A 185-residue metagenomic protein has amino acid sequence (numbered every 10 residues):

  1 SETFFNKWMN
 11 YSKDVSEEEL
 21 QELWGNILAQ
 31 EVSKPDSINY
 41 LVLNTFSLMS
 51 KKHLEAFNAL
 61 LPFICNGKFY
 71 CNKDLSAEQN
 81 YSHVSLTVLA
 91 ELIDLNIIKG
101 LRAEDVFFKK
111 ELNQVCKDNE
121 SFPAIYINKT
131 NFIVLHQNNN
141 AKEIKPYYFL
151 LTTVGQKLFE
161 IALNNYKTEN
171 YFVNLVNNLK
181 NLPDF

Functional and structural regions predicted by a protein language model:
S1-M49: Charged, alpha-helical interface segments at or near domain boundaries
E19-W24, H53-A56, V88: Residue-level detector of well-ordered alpha-helical segments, enriched for hydrophobic/aromatic packing positions
D36-S37, L54, N58, N66-K73 (+1 more regions): Short, solvent-exposed secondary-structure capping/transition elements
N39, A59-A90: Short acidic, hydrophobic short linear motifs in intrinsically disordered regions
F46-L54, S82: Amphipathic, non-membrane alpha-helical segments in soluble helical-bundle scaffolds
A77-I133: Short amphipathic alpha-helical interaction segments
K109-F172: Short, amphipathic alpha-helical interaction segments positioned at domain boundaries
Y171-F185: Eukaryote-biased recognition of C-terminal alpha-helical segments
